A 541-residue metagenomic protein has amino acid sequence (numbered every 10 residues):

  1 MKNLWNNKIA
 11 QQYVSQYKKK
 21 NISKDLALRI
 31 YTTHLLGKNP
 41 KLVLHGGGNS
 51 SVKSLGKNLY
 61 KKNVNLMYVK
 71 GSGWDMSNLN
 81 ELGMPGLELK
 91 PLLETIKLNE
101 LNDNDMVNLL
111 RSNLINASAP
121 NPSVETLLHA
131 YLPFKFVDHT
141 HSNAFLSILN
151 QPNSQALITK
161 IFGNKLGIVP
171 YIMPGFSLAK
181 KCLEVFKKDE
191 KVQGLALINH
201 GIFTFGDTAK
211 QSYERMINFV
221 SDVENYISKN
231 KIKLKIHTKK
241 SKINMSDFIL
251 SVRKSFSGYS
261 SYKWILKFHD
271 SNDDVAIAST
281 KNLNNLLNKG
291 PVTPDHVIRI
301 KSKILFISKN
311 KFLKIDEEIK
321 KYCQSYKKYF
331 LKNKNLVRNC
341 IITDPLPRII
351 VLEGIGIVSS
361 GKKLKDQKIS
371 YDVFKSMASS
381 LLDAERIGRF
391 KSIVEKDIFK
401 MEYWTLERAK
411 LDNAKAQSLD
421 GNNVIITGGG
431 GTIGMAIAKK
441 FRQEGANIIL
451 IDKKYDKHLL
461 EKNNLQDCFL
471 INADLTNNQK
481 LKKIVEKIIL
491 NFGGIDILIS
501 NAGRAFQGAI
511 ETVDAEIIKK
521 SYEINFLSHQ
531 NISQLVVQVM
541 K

Functional and structural regions predicted by a protein language model:
M1-V424, A436: Glycine-rich flexible loops
G430-G431: Conserved glycine-rich cofactor-binding loop
A446-L459: Conserved glycine-rich Rossmann-like NAD(P)H-binding loop of the short-chain dehydrogenase/reductase
A473-K483, A515: The beta1-alpha1 cofactor-binding region of Rossmann-like NAD(H)/NADP(H)-dependent oxidoreductases
N501-F506: Conserved NAD(P)H cofactor-binding loop of Rossmann-fold oxidoreductase domains
A509-I510, D514-K519: Substrate-binding pocket helix/loop in short-chain dehydrogenase/reductase
S533-Q534: A short, exposed helix-loop element centered on a Lys and neighboring polar residues
